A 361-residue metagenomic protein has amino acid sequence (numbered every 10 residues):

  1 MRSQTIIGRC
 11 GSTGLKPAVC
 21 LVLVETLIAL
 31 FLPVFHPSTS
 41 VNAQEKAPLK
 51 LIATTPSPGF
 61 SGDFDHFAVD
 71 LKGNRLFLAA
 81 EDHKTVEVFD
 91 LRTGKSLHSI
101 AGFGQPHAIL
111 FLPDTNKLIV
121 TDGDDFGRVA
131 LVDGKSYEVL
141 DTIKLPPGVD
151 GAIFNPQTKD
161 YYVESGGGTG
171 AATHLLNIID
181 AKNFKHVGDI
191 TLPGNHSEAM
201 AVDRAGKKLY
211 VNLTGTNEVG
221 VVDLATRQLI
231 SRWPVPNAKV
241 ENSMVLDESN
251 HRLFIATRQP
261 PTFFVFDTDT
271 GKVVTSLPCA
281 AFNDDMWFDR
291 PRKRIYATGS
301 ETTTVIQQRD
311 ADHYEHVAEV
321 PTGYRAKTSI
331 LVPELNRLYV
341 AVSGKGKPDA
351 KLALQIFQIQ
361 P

Functional and structural regions predicted by a protein language model:
M1-A18: N-terminal secretory signal peptides that target proteins for export/translocation
Q4, V34-N42: Sensor of tandemly repeated, compositionally biased sequence architecture
T5-I6, L27, S329: Generic short N-terminal amphipathic or hydrophobic helices
R9, A18, P37-S38, D63: Generic alpha-helical structural signal
A18-P37: Bacterial N-terminal signal peptides
T39-P361: Predominantly soluble domains enriched in secretory-pathway, periplasmic, or organellar proteins
